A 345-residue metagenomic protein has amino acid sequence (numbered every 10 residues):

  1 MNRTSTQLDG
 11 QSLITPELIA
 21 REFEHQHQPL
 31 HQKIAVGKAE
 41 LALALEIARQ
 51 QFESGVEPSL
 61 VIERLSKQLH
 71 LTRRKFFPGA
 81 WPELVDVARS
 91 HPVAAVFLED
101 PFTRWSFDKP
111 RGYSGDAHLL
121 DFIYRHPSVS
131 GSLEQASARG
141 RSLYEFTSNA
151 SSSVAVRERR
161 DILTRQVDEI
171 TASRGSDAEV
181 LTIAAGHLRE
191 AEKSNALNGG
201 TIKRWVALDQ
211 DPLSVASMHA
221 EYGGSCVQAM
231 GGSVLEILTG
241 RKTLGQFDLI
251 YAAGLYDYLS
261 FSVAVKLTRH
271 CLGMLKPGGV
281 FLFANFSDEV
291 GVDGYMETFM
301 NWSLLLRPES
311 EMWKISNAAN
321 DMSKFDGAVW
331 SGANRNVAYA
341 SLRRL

Functional and structural regions predicted by a protein language model:
N2-G79, E83-S90, P127, F146-I170 (+4 more regions): Class I (Rossmann-like) S-adenosyl-L-methionine-dependent methyltransferase catalytic domain, capturing the SAM-binding
E83-E145: N-terminal, positively charged/glycine-rich alpha-helical extensions of SAM-dependent methyltransferases
I183: Conserved beta-strand/loop positions that form the S-adenosyl-L-methionine
T239-I250: A short acidic, Gly/Pro-enriched loop at the edge of an enzyme's catalytic core that lines a small-molecule cofactor
A252-L255: A short beta-strand submotif of the Rossmann-like class I SAM-dependent methyltransferase core that lines
D257-L259: A short His-aromatic
V265-V280: A short glycine-rich, Lys/Arg-flanked "PGG" loop and its adjoining helix->strand segment in the class I
